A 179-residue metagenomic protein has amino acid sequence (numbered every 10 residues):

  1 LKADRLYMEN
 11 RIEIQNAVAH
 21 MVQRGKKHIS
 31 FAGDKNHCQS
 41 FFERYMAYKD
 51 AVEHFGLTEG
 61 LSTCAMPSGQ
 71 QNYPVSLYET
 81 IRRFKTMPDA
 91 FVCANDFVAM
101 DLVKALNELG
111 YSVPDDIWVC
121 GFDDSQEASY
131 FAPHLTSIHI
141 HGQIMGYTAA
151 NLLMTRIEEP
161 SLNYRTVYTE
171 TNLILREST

Functional and structural regions predicted by a protein language model:
L1-T179: Bacterial carbohydrate/catabolite-sensing allosteric modules
